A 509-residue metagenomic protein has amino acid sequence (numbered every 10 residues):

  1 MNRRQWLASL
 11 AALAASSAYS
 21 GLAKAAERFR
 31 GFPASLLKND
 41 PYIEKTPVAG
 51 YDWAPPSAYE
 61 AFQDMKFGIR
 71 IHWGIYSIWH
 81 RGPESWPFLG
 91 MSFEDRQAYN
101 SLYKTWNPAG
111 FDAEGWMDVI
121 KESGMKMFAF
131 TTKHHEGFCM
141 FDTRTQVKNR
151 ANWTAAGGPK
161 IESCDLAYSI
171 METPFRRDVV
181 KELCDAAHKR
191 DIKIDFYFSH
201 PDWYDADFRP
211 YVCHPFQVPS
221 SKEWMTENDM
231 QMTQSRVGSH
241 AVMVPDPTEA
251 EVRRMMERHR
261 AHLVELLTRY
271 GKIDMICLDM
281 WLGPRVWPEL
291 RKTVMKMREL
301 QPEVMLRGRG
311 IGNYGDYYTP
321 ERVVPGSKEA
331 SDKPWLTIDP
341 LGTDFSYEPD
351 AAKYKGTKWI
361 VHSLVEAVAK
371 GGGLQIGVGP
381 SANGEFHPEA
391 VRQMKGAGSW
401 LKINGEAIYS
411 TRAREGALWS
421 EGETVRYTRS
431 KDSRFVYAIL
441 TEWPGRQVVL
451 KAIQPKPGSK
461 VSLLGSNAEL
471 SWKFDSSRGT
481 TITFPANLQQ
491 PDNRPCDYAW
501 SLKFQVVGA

Functional and structural regions predicted by a protein language model:
Q5-A25: N-terminal export signals
A26-A509: Mature catalytic domains of secreted/periplasmic carbohydrate-active enzymes
